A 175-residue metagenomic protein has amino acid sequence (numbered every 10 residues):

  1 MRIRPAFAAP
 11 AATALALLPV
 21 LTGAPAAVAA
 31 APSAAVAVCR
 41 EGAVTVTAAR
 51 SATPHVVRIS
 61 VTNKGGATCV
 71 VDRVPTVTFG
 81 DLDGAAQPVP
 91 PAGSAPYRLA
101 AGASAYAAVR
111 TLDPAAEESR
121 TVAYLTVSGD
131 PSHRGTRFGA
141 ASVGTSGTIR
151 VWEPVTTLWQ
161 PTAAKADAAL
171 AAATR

Functional and structural regions predicted by a protein language model:
M1-H55, D83-A92, A105-A107, T111 (+1 more regions): Membrane engagement elements in two modes
R58, T76, Y124: Conserved beta-strand and immediately adjacent loop positions that scaffold enzyme active sites
I59-G66: Asparagine-centered strand-capping/turn motif at beta-strand->loop junctions
V61, V71, F79, V127-G129: Hydrophobic side chains in beta-strands
G66-A86: Short acidic, flexible loop segments centered on an aromatic residue
R73, A95, T121: Residues that flank catalytic or metal-binding motifs in active/ligand-binding sites
G93-L99: Beta-strand-rich interaction surfaces with strong enrichment in secreted/lumenal proteins
